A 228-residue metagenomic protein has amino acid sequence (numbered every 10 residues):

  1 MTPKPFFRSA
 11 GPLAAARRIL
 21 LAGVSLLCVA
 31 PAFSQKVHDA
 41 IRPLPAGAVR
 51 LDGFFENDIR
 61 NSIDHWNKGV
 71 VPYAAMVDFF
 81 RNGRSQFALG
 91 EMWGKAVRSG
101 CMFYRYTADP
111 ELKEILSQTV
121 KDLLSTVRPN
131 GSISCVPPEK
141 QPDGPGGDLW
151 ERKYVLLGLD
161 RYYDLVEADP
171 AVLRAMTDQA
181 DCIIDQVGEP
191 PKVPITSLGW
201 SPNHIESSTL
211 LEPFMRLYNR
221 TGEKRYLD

Functional and structural regions predicted by a protein language model:
M1-A16: N-terminal secretory signal peptides that target proteins for export/translocation
P3-F6, A22, P31: Intrinsic disorder/low-complexity segments
A16-R17, G94: Residue-level micro-sites within transmembrane alpha helices that shape and flank functional polar/acidic positions
R17-V29: Bacterial N-terminal signal peptides
S34-D228: Glycan-recognition and catalytic cores of secretory/periplasmic carbohydrate-active enzymes
